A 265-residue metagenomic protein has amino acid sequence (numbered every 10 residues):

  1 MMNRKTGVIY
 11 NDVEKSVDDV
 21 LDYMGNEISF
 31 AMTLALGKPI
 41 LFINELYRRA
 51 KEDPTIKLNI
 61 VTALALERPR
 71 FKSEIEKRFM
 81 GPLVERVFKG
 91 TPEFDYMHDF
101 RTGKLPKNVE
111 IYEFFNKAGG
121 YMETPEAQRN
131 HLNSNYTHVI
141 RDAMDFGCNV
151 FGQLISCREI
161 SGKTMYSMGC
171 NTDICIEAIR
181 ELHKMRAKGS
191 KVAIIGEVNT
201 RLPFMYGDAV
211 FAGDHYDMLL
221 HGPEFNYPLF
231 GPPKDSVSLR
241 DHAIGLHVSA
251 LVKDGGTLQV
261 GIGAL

Functional and structural regions predicted by a protein language model:
M1-L265: Conserved alpha/beta enzyme-core scaffold
